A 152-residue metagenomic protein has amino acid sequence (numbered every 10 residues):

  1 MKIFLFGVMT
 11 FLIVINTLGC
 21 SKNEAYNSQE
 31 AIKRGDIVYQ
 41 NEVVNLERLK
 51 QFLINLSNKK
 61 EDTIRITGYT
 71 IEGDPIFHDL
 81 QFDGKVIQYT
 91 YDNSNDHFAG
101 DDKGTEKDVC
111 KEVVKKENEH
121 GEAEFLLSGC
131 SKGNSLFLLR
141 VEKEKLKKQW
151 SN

Functional and structural regions predicted by a protein language model:
M1-L5: Positively charged n-region of N-terminal signal peptides that target proteins for export
V8-L12: Sec-dependent N-terminal signal peptides
N16-G19: C-terminal motif of bacterial Sec signal peptides marking the signal peptidase cleavage site
S21-D79, G84-Q88: N-terminal export/targeting and maturation segments
I71-N152: Extracytoplasmic electrostatic interaction patches
